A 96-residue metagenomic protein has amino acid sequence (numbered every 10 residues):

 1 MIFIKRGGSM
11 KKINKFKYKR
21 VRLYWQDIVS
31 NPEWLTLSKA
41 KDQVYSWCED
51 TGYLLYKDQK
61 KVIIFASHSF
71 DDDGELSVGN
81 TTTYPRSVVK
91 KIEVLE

Functional and structural regions predicted by a protein language model:
F3-E96: Conserved RNA-binding domains used in RNP assembly and mRNA/RNA metabolism
